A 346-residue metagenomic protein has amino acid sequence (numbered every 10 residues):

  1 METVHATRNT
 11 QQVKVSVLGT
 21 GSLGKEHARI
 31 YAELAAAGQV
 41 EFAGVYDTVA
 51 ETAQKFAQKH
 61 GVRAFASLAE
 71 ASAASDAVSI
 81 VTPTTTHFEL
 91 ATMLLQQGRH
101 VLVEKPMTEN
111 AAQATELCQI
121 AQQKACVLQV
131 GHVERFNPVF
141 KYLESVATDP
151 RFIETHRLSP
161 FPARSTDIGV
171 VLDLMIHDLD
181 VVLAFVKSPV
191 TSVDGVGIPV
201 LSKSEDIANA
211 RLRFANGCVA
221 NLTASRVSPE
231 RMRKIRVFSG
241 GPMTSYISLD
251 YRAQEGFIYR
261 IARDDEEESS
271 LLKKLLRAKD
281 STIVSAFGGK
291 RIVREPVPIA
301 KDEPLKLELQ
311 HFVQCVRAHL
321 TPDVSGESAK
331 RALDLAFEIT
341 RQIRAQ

Functional and structural regions predicted by a protein language model:
M1-N9, A77-I80, V297-I299, L307-Q346: C-terminal helix-rich "cap/oligomerization" subdomain common to oxidoreductases
E2-K59, V182: N-terminal Rossmann-like dinucleotide-binding module
H27, H60-C118: Beta-loop-alpha module in the N-terminal Rossmann-like domain of NAD(P)-dependent dehydrogenases, especially those
A66, V103, L128-V130, L249: Hydrophobic residues in well-ordered beta-strands that form the structural core
T108-S165: A contiguous active-site-proximal alpha/beta segment in oxidoreductase catalytic domains
P162-E230, K234-F238, P242: Rossmann-like dinucleotide-binding domain that binds NAD(P)(H)
V200, V219-L307: NAD(P)-dinucleotide binding in Rossmann-like oxidoreductases
